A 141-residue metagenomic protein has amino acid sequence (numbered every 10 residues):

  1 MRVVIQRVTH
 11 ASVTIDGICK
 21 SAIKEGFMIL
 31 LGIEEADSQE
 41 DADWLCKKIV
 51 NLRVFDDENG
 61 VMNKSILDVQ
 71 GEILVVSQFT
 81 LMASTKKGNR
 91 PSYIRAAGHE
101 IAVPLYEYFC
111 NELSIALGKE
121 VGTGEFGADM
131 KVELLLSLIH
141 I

Functional and structural regions predicted by a protein language model:
T9-S12: Basic, often amphipathic N-terminal segments
C19-Q70, A83-N111: Compact, glycine-rich, soluble single-domain proteins
E58-I73, G122-L135: Glycine/charge-rich, flexible interdomain linkers and switch-proximal surface loops that mediate coupling
V103-E133: Short, conserved loop-to-beta-strand elements that form functional interface hotspots
I139-I141: Conserved small/polar residues in nucleotide/adenosyl-binding loops
